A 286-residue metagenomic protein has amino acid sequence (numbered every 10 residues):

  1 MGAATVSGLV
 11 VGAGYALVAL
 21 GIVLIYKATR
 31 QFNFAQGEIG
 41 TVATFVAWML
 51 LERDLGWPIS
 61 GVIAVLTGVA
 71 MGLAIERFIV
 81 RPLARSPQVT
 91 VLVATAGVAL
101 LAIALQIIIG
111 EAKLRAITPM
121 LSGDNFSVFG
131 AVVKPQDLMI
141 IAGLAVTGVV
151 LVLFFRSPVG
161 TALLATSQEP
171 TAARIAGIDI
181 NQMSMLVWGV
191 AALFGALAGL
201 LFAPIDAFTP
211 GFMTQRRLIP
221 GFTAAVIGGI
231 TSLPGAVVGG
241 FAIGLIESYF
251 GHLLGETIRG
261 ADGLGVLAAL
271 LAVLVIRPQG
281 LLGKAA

Functional and structural regions predicted by a protein language model:
M1-A19, V46, W57-S60, S86-L92 (+4 more regions): Membrane-interfacial amphipathic/re-entrant helices at transmembrane-helix boundaries
V6, K27-A74, F78, L253-L254: Membrane-embedded helix boundary and interhelical linker motif in transport proteins
V11-G12, V132-T209, L233-G239: Helix-loop-helix "hairpin" substructures at the membrane interface of multi-pass membrane proteins
A13-Y15, A19, L55-L66, W188-G195 (+1 more regions): Transmembrane alpha-helical segments in multi-pass inner-membrane proteins
I22, L55-V98, L105, V238-I243 (+2 more regions): Alpha-helical transmembrane segments within multi-pass membrane transporters and channels
E38-V42, L83-Q106, T214-V226, A242 (+1 more regions): Pore- or pathway-lining transmembrane helices of multi-pass membrane proteins that form conduits for solutes/ions
T95-F129, G251-R259, L282, A286: Extracellular/periplasmic helix-loop junction at the C-terminal end of a transmembrane helix in multi-pass membrane
I109, K113, V150, Q168-I175 (+2 more regions): Cytosolic-side transmembrane-helix boundaries in multi-pass membrane proteins
